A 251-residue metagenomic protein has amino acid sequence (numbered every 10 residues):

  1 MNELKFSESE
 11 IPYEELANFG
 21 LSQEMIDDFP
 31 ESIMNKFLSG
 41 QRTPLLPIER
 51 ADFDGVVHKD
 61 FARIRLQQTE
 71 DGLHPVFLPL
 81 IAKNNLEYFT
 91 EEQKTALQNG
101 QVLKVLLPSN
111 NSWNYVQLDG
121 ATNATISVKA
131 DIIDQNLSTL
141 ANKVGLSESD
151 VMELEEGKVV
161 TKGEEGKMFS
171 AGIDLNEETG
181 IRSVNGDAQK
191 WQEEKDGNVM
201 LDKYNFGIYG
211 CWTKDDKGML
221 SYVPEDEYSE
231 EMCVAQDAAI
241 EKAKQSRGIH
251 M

Functional and structural regions predicted by a protein language model:
M1-E3, I48, G248-M251: Classical N-terminal secretory signal peptides
M1-F19, K59-R63, Y115: N-terminal trafficking/processing presequences and adjacent post-cleavage segments of proteins routed to secretion
E15-Q23, S112-M251: A eukaryote-biased signal for long
G20-R50, P79-P108, K143-L154: Short, flexible domain-boundary/linker segments around small modular repeats
L45-P47, H58-R65, T69-Y88, N99 (+1 more regions): Beta-strand-dominated lipid-handling architectures at cellular/organellar boundaries
A51-F53, T69, L80, N110 (+1 more regions): Generic structural motif
G55-D60, S109-S112: Short coil-to-beta-strand transition motifs
